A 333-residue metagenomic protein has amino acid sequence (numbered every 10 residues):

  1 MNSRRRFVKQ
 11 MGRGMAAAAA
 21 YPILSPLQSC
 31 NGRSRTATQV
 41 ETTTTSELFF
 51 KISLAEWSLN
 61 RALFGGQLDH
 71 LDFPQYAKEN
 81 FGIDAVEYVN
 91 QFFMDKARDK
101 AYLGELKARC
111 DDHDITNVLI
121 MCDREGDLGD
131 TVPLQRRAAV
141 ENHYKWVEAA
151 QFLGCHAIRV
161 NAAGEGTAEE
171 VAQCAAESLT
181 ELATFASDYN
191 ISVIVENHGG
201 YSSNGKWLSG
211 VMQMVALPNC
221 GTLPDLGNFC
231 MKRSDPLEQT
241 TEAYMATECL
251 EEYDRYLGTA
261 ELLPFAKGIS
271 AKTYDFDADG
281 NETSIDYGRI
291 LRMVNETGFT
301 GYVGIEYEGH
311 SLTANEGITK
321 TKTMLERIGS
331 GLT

Functional and structural regions predicted by a protein language model:
M1-R6, A18-A37: N-terminal twin-arginine translocation
M11-L24, A37-E47, Q75, R109-P224 (+2 more regions): Active-site acidic/histidine proton-transfer and metal-coordination neighborhood in alpha/beta enzyme cores
T45-D69: Boundary/entry segment of secreted carbohydrate-active catalytic domains
F50-E56, D84-Y88, N117-C122, I158-V160 (+4 more regions): Hydrophobic faces of well-ordered beta-strands that scaffold small-molecule active sites in alpha/beta enzyme cores
L68-D72, K100-E105, R136, V140-H143 (+3 more regions): Charged helix-capping and loop-helix junction motifs
D69-V89, G154: Catalytic domains of carbohydrate-active enzymes, especially glycoside hydrolases
A85-V86, A176-R292: Acidic/histidine-rich catalytic cores of soluble enzymes
E87-K107, E165-G166: Glycine-rich, proline-tolerant flexible connector loops at the mouths of alpha/beta enzymes
